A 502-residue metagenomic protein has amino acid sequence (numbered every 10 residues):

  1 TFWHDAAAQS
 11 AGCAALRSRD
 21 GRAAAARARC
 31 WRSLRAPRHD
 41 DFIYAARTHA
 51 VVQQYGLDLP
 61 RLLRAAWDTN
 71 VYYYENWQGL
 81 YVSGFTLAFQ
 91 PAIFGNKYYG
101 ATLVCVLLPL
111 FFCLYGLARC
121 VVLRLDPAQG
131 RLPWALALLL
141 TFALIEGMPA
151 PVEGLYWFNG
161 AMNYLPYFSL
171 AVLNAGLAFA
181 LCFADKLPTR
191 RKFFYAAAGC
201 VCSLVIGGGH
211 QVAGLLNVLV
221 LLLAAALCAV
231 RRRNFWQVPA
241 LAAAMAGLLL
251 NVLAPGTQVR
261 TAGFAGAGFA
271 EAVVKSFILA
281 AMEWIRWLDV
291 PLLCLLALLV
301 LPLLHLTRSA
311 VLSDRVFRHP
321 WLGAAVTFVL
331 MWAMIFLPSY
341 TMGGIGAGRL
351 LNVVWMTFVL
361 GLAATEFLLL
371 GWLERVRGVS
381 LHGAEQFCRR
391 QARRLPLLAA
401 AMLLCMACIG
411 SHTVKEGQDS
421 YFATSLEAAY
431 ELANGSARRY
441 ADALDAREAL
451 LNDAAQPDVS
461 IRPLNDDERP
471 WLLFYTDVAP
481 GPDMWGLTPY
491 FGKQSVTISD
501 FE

Functional and structural regions predicted by a protein language model:
T1-R27: Start-transfer (signal-anchor) and selected internal transmembrane alpha helices of multi-pass inner/ER membrane
R32-A101, F158-A161, S203, G207-L350 (+1 more regions): Transmembrane catalytic cores of multi-pass membrane glycosyltransferases and polysaccharide-assembly enzymes
A101-G130, W134-A135, L173: Transmembrane-helix motifs of polytopic, lipid-linked glycan transferases
L110-V121, L170-C182, V218-L227, A297-L303 (+1 more regions): Transmembrane alpha-helical segments
R131-C182, H210, A333-F367: Membrane-interface micro-motifs in multi-pass membrane enzymes
A180-L204, F235-P239: Short hydrophobic alpha-helices at membrane interfaces in multi-pass membrane enzymes
F194-A196, M245, R318-A324, W372-Q418: Signature aromatic-anchored transmembrane alpha helix within multi-pass, membrane-resident enzymes that catalyze glycan
A400-P480: Membrane-embedded, lumen/periplasm-facing catalytic core of multi-pass transferases that use lipid-linked donors
